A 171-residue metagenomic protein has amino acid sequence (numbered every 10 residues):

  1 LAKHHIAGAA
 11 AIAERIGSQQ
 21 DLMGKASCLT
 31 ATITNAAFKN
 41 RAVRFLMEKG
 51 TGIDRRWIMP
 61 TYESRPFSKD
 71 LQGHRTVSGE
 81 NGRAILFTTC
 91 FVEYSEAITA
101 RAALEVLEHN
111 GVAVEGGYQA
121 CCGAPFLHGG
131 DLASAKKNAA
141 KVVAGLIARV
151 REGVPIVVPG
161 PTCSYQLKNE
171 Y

Functional and structural regions predicted by a protein language model:
L1-C121, P125-Y171: Iron-sulfur-cluster electron-transfer modules
